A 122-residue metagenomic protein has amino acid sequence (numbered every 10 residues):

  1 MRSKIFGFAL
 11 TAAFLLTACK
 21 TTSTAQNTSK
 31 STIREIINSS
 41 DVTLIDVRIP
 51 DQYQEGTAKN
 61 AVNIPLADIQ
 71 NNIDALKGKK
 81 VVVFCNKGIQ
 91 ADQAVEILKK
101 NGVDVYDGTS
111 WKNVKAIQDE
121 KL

Functional and structural regions predicted by a protein language model:
R2-G7, C19-R34, P50-K80, I89-L122: Rhodanese-like catalytic fold shared by cysteine-dependent sulfurtransferases and DSP/PTP-type phosphatases
L15-L16: Bacterial Sec-type N-terminal signal peptides, specifically the leucine/valine-rich hydrophobic h-region
T32-V42: Mobile, glycine- and charge-enriched loop segments and immediately flanking short secondary-structure elements within
L44-D46: Structural scaffold elements adjacent to functional motifs in cytosolic proteins
F84-C85: Metallo-beta-lactamase
